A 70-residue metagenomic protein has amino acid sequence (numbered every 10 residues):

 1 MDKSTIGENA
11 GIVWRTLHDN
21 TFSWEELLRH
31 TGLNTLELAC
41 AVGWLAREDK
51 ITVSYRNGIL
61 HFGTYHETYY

Functional and structural regions predicted by a protein language model:
M1, G11, L28-R29: Short, contiguous strand/loop micro-motifs
K3-A10, Y55-Y70: Short, cationic-aromatic polyanion-contact patches
S4, R15, G32-L33: Residue-level marker of alpha-helix boundaries and capping positions
A10-L17: Hydrophobic residues on short alpha-helical segments
D19-H30: Short acidic, hydrophobic short linear motifs in intrinsically disordered regions
L33-W44: Short amphipathic alpha-helical interaction segments
A46-R56: A short, conserved structural fragment
